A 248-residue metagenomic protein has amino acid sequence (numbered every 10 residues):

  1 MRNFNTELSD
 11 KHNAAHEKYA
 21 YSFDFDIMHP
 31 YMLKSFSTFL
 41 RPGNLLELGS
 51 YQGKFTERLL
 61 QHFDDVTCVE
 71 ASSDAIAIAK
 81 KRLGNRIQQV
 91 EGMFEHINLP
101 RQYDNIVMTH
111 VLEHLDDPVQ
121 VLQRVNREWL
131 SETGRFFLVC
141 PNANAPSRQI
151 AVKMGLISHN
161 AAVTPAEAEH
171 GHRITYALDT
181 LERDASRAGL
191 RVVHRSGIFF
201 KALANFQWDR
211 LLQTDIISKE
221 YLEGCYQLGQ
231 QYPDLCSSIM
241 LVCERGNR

Functional and structural regions predicted by a protein language model:
M1, N247-R248: Non-catalytic N-terminal targeting/anchoring module and adjacent flexible stem/linker that precedes the structured
M1-T109, L122, G197, L222-G224 (+1 more regions): Conserved N-terminal segment of class I S-adenosyl-L-methionine
N3-E7, H12-D24, D116-E128, R135-E244: S-adenosyl-L-methionine-dependent methyltransferase catalytic module, highlighting the catalytic core
L48, Q52, T133, H170: Short glycine-rich loop/turn motifs that provide flexible caps or phosphate-binding loops at active sites
L59, L130-S131: Short, conserved loop/helix-junction motifs that constitute active-site signature segments in enzyme catalytic cores
D64, S131-G134: A short helix->loop->beta-strand "cap" motif at the edges of active sites that frequently abuts
H110-H114: Short catalytic micro-motifs in class I SAM-dependent methyltransferases
